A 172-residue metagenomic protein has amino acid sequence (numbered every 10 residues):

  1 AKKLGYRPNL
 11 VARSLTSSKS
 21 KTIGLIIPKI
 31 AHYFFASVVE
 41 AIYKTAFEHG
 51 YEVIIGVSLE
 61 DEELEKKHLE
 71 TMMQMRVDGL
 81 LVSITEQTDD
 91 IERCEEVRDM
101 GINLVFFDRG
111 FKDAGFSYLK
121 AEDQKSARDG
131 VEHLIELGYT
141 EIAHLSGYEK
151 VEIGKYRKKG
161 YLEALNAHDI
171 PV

Functional and structural regions predicted by a protein language model:
K3, K44-Y51, K67-R76, I91 (+2 more regions): Bacterial carbohydrate/catabolite-sensing allosteric modules
L4-G79, K159-L162, A167: Amphipathic helical "hinge" segments at domain boundaries
P8, I84, E149: Short beta->alpha connector loops of Rossmann-like oxidoreductase domains
I27, I84, D108: Flexible glycine-/small-residue-rich
K29, E86, Y148: Flexible, active-site-proximal loop/turn residues at the rims of small-molecule/cofactor binding pockets and catalytic
A31-H32, S58, S83, K120 (+1 more regions): A generic secondary-structure micro-motif detector that highlights 1-2 residue hydrophobic/ambivalent hotspots embedded
I54-I55, L81-S83, A143-L145: Short beta-strand segments at enzyme active-site cores
L59-E62, T85-D89: Short beta->alpha connector loops
